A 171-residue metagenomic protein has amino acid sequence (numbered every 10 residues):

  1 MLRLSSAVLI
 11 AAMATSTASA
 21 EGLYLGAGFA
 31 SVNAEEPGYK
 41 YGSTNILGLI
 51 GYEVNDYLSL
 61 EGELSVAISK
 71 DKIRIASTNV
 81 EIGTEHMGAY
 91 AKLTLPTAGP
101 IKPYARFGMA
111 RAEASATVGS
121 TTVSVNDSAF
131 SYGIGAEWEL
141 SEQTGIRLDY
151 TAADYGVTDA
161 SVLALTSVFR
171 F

Functional and structural regions predicted by a protein language model:
M1-G22: Cleavable N-terminal export/targeting peptides
S19, G51-D56, L95-G99, R111 (+2 more regions): Outer-membrane beta-barrel strand-turn architecture
E21, G42-I46, E81-M87, S124-F130 (+1 more regions): Residues that define the transmembrane beta-barrel architecture of outer-membrane proteins
L23-L25, Y57-G62, G99-P103, W138-L148: Repeated loop/turn-to-beta-strand initiation elements of outer-membrane beta-barrel proteins
F29, G48-Y52, A89-L93, M109 (+2 more regions): Residues on the lipid-exposed face of transmembrane beta-strands in outer-membrane beta-barrel proteins
F29-E35, T44, L64-K70, L95 (+3 more regions): Transmembrane beta-strands of outer-membrane beta-barrel pores
A34-P37, R74-V80, T117-S124, Y150-A153: Extracellular loop and loop/strand-boundary signature of outer-membrane beta-barrel proteins
A67-I73, S128, W138-F171: Predominantly the C-terminal beta-signal and adjacent terminal strand-loop region of outer-membrane beta-barrel
